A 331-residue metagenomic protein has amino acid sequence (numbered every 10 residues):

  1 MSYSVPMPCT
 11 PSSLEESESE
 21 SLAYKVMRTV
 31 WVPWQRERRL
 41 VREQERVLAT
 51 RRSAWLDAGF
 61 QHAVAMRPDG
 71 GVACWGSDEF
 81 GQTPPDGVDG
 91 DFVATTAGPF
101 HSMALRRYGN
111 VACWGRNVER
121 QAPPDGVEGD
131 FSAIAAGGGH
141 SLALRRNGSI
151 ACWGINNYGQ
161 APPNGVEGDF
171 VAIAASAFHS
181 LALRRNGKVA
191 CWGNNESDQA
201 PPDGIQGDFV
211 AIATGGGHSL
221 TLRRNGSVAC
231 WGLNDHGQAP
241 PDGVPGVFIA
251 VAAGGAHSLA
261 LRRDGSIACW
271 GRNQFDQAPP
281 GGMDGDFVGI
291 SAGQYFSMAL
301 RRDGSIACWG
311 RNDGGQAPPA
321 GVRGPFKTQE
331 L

Functional and structural regions predicted by a protein language model:
P11, A23, T29-E45, H62 (+9 more regions): Short glycine/serine- and acidic-residue-enriched loop/turn motifs that recur at repeat junctions
R51-A65: Beta-strand-rich domains and repeat architectures in extracellular enzymes and scaffolds, especially beta-propellers
G59-F60, P68, E79, G98-F100 (+17 more regions): Short loop/turn segments that connect beta-strands within the blades of beta-propeller domains, predominantly WD40
H62-A65, C74, H101-A104, C113 (+10 more regions): Conserved core positions of repeat-based scaffolds
G71, D89-A94, N110-V111, E128-A133 (+10 more regions): Intrinsic low-complexity tandem-repeat regions in disordered proteins
T328-L331: Ankyrin-repeat-protein effector appendages
